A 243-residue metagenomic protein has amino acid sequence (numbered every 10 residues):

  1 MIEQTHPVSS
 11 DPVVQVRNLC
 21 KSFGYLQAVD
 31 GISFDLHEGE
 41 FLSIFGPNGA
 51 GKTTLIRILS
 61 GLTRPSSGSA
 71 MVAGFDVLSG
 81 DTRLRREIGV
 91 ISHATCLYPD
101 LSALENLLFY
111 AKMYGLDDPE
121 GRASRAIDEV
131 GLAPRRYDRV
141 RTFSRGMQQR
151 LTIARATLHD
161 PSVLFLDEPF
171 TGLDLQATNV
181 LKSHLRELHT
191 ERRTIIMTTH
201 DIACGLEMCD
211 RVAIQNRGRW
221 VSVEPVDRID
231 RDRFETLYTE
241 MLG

Functional and structural regions predicted by a protein language model:
F45-P47: The feature captures the beta-strand-to-loop junction immediately N-terminal to the Walker
S60: Helix-to-loop junction immediately C-terminal to a conserved catalytic motif
G68-D76, L84: Conserved ABC transporter NBD signature motif
L108, K112-R135: Conserved ABC ATPase "signature" region
L164-D167: Catalytic Walker B motif of ABC-type/P-loop ATPase nucleotide-binding domains
T199-H200: H-loop/switch region of ABC-family ATPase nucleotide-binding domains
